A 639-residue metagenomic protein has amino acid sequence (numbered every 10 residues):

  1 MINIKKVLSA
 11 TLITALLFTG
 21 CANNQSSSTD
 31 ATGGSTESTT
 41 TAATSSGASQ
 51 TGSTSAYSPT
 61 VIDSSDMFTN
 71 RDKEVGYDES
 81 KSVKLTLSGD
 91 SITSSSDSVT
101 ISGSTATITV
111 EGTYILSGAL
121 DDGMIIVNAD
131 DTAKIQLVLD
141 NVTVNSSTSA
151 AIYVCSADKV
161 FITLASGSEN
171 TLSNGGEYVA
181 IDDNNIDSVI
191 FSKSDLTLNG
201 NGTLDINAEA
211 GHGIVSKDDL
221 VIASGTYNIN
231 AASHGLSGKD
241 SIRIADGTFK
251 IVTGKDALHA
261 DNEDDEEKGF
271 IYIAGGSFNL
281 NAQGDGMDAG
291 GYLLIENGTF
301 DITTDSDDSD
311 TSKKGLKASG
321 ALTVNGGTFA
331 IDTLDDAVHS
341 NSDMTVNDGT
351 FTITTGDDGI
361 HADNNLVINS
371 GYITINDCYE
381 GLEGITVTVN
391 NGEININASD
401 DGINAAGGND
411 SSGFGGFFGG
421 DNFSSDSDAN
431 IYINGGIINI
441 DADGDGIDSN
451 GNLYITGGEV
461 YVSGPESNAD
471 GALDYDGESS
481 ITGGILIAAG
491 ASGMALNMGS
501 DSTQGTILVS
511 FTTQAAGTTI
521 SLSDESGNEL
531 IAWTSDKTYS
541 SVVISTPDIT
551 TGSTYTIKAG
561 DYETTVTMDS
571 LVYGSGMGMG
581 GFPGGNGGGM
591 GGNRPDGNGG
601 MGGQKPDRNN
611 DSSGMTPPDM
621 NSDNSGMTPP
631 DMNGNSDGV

Functional and structural regions predicted by a protein language model:
I2-V639: A composition-driven surface/loop motif
